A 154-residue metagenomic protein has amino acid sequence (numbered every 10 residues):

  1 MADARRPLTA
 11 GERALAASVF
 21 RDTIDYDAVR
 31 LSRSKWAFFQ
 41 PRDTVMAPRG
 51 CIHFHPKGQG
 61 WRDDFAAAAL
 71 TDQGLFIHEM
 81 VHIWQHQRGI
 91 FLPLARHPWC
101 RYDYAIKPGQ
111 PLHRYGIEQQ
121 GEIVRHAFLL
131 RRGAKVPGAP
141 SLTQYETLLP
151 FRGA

Functional and structural regions predicted by a protein language model:
M1: Acidic/histidine-rich, surface-exposed loop or edge segments in extracytoplasmic proteins
A4-I24, R30, A47-R49, Q87-A154: Metalloprotease/metallohydrolase-associated module, dominated by Zn2+-dependent proteases
F20, F38-F39, F54, F65 (+4 more regions): Phenylalanine-focused residue identity feature
S32, H53-G58, I77-M80, W99-R101 (+1 more regions): Glycine-rich loops and low-complexity Gly/Arg-rich segments that provide flexible linkers or classic glycine-based
R33-H55, W61: Catalytic zinc-binding patch centered on the HExxH motif and its immediate surroundings that defines zinc-dependent
T44, H55-I77, L112-H113: Short pre-active-site segment immediately N-terminal to the catalytic Zn-binding motif
G74-H86: Active-site recognition of the HExxH zinc-binding catalytic motif
